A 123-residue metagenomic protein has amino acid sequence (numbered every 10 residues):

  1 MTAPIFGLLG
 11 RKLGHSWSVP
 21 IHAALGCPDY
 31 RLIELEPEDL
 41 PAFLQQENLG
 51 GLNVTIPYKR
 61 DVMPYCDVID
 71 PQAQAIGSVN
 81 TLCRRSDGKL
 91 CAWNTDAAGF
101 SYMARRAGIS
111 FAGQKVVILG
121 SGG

Functional and structural regions predicted by a protein language model:
T2-I109: Phosphate/diphosphate ligand-binding glycine-rich loop within oxidoreductases
G7, V117-L119: Conserved beta-strand elements of the Class I
R11, S121-G122: Glycine-rich Rossmann-fold phosphate-binding loop(s) that bind the pyrophosphate of adenine dinucleotide cofactors
D96, G122-G123: Short acidic/polar capping segments at secondary-structure boundaries
I109-K115: Short helix-loop-beta connector
